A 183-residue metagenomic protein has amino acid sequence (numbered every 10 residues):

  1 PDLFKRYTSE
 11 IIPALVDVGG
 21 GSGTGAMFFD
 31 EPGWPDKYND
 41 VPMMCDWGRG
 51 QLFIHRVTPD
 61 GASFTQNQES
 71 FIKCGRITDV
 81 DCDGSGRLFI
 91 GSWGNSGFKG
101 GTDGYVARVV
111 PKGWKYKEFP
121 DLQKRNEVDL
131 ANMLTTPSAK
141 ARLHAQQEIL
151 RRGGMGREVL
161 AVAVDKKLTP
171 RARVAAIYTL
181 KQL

Functional and structural regions predicted by a protein language model:
P1-N132, K140-H144, E148-R151: Beta-propeller domains with acidic blade repeats across secreted/periplasmic ectodomains and cytosolic WD/CNH propellers
P1-R6, D165, L180-L183: Short intrinsically disordered, low-complexity coil segments enriched in acidic
L122-N132, G153-D165, L183: Amphipathic alpha-helical scaffolding segments comprising HEAT/armadillo-like alpha-solenoid repeats
A131, Q146, A161, V174-I177: Hydrophobic core positions within HEAT/HEAT-like alpha-solenoid repeats
P137-S138, K167-T169: Short inter-helical turns and helix N-cap capping residues of alpha-solenoid HEAT/ARM repeat scaffolds
A141-R142, P170-R173: Residue-level detector of extended alpha-helical repeat arrays and alpha-solenoid scaffolds
L150, Y178-K181: Structural signature of alpha-helical solenoid repeat scaffolds
